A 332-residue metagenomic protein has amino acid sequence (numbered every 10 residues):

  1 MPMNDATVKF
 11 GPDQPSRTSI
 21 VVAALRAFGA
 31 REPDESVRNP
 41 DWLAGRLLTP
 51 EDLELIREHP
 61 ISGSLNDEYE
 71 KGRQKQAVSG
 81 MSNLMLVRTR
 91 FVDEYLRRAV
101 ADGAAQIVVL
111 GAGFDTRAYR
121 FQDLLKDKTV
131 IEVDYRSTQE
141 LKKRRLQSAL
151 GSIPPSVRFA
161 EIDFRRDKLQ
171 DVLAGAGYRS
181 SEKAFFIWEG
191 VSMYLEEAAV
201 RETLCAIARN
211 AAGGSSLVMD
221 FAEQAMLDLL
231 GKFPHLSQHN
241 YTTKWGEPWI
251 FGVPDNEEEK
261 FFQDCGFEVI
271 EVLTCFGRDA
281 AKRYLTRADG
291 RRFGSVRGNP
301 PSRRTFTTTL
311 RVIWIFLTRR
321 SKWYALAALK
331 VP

Functional and structural regions predicted by a protein language model:
P2-V108, F114-A160: Rossmann-like AdoMet
N4-R17, L229-P332: Rossmann-like AdoMet/SAM-dependent catalytic core
A99-G103, A176-E182, A211: Glycine-rich phosphate-binding loop signature in dinucleotide/nucleotide-binding domains
Q122-D127, Y178-S180, R209-A212: Short, conserved loop/helix-junction motifs that constitute active-site signature segments in enzyme catalytic cores
Q147-S180: S-adenosyl-L-methionine
V157-F159, K168-D171, Y194-A212: A short, conserved alpha-helix within the catalytic core of class I
A176-A198, L204: A short SAM/SAH-binding and catalytic strip from SAM-dependent methyltransferases
F185-I187, L204-A225: Conserved beta-strand signature within the Rossmann-like core of class I S-adenosyl-L-methionine
